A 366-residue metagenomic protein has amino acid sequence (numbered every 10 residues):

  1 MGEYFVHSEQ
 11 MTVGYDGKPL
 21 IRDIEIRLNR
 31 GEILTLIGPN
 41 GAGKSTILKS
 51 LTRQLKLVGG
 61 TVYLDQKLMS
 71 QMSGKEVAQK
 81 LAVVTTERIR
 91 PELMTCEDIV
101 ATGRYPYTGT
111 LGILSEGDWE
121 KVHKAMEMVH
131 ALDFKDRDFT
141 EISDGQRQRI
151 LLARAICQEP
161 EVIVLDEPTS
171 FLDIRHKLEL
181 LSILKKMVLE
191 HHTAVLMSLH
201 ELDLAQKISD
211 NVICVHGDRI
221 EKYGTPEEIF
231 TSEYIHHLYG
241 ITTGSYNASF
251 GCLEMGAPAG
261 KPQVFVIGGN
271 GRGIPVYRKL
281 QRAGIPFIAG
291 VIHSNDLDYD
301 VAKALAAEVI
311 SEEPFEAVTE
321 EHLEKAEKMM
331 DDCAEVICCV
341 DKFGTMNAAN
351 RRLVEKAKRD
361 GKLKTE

Functional and structural regions predicted by a protein language model:
T52: Helix-to-loop junction immediately C-terminal to a conserved catalytic motif
G60-L68, V77: Conserved ABC transporter NBD signature motif
A101, E116-K135: Conserved ABC ATPase "signature" region
G112-I113, D138-I142, Q146: Conserved ABC ATPase signature
E159: Conserved catalytic motifs of ABC-family nucleotide-binding domains
I163-E167: Catalytic Walker B motif of ABC-type/P-loop ATPase nucleotide-binding domains
G240-E320, C338-C339, N347, E366: ABC ATPase nucleotide-binding domains
